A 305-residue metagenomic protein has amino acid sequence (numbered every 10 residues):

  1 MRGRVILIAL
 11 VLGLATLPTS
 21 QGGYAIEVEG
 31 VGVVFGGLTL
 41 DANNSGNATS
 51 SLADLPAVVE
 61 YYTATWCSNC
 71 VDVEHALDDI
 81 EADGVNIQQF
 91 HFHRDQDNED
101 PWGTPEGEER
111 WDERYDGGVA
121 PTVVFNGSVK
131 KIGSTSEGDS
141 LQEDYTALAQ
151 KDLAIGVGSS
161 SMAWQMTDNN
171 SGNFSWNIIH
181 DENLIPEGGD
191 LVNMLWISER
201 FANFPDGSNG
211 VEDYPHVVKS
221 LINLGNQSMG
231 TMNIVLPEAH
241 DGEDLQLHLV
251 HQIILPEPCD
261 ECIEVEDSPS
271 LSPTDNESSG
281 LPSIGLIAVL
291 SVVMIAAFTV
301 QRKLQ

Functional and structural regions predicted by a protein language model:
M1-D41, S50, A57-V59, C67 (+1 more regions): Secretory targeting signatures
G23, D83, I87, D112 (+1 more regions): Membrane engagement elements in two modes
V58-Y61, Q88-H93, P121-F125: Structural recognition of the beta-strand scaffold that forms the well-ordered cores of secreted hydrolase catalytic
Y61-L77: Conserved redox-active cysteine motifs that mediate thiol-disulfide chemistry, especially di-cysteine Cys-X(1-2)-Cys
A64, L77-E81, F92, E109-R114: N-terminal carbohydrate-binding/catalytic regions of secreted carbohydrate-active enzymes
A64-N69, R94-E99, G127-I132, S136-G138: Solvent-exposed loop/turn segments at secondary-structure junctions within structured extracellular/periplasmic domains
G84-E106: Thiol-based oxidoreductase modules, predominantly thioredoxin-like and allied folds used for disulfide exchange
W102-D116, T122, S136-G280: Short, conserved sequence motifs used for protein processing/export or organelle targeting and for catalysis
